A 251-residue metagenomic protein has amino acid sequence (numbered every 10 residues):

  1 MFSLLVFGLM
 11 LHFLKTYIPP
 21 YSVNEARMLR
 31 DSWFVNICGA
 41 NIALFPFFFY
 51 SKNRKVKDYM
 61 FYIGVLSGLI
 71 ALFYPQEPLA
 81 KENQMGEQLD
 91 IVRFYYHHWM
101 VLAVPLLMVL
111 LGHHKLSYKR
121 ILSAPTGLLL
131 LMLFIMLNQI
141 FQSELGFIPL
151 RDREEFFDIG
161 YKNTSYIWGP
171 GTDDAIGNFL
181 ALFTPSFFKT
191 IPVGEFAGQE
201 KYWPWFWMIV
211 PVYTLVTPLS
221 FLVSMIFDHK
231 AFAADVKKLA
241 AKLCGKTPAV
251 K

Functional and structural regions predicted by a protein language model:
M1, L14-M28, E82-M85: Short juxtamembrane and helix-loop transition motifs at transmembrane-helix boundaries in membrane proteins
M1, Y50-D58, L111-L122: Membrane-interface helix-boundary motifs at transmembrane edges
V6-Y17, G64-Q76, L128-Q139: Aromatic-anchored segments of alpha-helical transmembrane domains
N24, P78-Q88, Q142-F147: A cytosolic-side transmembrane-helix exit/cap motif
D31-L44, M60, F73, V92-A103: Membrane-embedded alpha-helical segments of multi-pass membrane proteins, especially the transmembrane helices
I42-F48, M100-K119: Alpha-helical transmembrane segments in multipass membrane proteins, preferentially the mid-helix core
K119-L130, E144-F221: Membrane-interface transmembrane-helix boundary segments in multi-pass integral membrane proteins
K230-K251: Short, highly charged, low-complexity non-transmembrane loops/tails of multi-pass membrane proteins
